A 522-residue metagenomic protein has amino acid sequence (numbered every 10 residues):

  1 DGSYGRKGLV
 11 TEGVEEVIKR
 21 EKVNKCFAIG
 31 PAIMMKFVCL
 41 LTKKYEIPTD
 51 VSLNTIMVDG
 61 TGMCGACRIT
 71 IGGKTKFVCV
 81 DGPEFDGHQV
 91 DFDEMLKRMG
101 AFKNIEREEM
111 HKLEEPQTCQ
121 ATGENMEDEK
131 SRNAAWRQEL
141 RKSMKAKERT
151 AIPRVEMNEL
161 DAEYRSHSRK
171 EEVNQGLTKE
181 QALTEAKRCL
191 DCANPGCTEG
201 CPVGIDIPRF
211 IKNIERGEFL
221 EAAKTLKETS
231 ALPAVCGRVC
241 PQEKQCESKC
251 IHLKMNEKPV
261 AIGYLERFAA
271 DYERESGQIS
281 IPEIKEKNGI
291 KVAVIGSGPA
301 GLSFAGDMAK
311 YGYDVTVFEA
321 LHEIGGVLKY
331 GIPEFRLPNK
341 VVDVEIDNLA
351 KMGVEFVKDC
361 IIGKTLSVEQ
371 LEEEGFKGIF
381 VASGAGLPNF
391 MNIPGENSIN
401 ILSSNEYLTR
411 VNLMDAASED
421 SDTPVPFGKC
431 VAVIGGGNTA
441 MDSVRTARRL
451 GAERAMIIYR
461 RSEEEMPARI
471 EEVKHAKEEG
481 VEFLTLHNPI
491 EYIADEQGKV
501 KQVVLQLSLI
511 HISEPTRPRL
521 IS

Functional and structural regions predicted by a protein language model:
D1-N125: Reductase modules of NAD(P)H-dependent flavoproteins
G8, A32, G82-P83, D91-N288 (+5 more regions): Ferredoxin-type iron-sulfur electron-transfer modules and their immediate structural context
A32-I33, M63, A231, G298-P299 (+2 more regions): Residue-level detector of alpha-helix initiation sites
K187, N194, A293-F318, V357-E372 (+2 more regions): Rossmann-like dinucleotide/flavin-binding elements
E286, K291-A293, I346-I393, E491-V500: Feature captures the FAD/FMN-dependent oxidoreductase FAD-binding
D314-V317, L321-M352, F356, V444-E491: Rossmann-like dinucleotide-binding cores of NAD(P)H-dependent redox enzymes
I510-S522: Single conserved hydrophobic/aromatic residue that forms the stacking wall/gate of nucleotide- or nucleobase-binding
